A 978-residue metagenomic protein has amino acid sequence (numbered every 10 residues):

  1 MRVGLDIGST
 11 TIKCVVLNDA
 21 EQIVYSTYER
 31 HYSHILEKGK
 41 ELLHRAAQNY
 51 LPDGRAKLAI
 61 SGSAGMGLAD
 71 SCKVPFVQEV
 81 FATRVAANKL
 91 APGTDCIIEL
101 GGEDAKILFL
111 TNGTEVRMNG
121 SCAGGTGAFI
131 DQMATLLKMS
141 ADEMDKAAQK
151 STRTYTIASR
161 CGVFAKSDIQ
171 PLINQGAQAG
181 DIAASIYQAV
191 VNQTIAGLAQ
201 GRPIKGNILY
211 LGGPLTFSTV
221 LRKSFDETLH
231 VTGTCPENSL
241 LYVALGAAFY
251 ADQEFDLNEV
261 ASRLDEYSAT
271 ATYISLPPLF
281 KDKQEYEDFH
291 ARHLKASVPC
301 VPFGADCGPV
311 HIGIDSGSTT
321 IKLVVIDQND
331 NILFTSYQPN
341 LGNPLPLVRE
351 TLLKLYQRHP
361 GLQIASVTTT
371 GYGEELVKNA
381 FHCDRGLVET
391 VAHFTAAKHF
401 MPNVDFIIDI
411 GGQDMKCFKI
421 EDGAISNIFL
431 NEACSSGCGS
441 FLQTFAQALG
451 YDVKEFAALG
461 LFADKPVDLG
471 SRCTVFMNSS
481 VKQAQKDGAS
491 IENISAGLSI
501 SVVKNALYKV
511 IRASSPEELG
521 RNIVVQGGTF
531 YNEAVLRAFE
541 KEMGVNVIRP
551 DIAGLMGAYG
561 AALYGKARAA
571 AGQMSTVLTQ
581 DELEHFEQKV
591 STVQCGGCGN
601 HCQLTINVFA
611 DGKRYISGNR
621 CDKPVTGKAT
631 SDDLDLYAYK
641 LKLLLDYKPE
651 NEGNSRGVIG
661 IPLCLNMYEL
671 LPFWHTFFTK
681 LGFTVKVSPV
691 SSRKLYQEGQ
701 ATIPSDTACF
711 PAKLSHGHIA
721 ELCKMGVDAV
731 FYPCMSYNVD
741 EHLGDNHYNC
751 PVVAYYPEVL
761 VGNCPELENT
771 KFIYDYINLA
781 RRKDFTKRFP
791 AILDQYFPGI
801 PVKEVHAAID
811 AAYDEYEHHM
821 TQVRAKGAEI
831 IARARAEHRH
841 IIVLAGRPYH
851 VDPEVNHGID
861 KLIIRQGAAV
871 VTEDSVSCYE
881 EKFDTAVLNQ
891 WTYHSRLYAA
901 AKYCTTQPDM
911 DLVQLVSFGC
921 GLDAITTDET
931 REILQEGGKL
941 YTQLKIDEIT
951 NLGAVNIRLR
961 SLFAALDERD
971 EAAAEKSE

Functional and structural regions predicted by a protein language model:
G4-R45, E115-V116, G120, I314-K354 (+2 more regions): Short glycine-rich, Thr/Ser-proximal phosphate-binding strand/loop in the N-terminal lobe of ATP-dependent enzymes
H34-I35, N112-R153, C161, L240-V243 (+9 more regions): Glycine-rich phosphate-binding loop plus the immediately following alpha-helix
A64, L198-T228, S239-V243, T370-G373 (+5 more regions): Glycine-rich phosphate-binding loops at beta-strand->alpha-helix junctions
F76-V80, D226-L245, D384-V391, E540-Y559 (+3 more regions): Conserved phosphate-binding/catalytic loops in two-lobed NTP-binding clefts
K106, Q253-P309, K416, A567-D632: Acidic, glycine/GT-rich loop-and beta-edge segments that sit at the periphery of enzyme/chaperone cores
N119, A123-I130, N329, C434-L442 (+3 more regions): An N-terminal assembly and electron-transfer interface module characteristic of large anaerobic redox and radical
G127-Q132, E237-A271, T395, G439-T444 (+2 more regions): Glycine-rich phosphate-binding/hydrolytic loop that grips phosphoryl groups
A165-A196, S479-Y508: Adenine-nucleotide phosphate-binding core of ATP-dependent small-molecule kinases
